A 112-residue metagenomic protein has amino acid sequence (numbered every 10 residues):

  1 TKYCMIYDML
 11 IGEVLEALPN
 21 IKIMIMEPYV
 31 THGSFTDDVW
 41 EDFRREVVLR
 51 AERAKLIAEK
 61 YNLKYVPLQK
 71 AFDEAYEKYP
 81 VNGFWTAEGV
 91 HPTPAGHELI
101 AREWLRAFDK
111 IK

Functional and structural regions predicted by a protein language model:
T1-K112: Alpha-helical cap/lid subdomain in secreted, periplasmic, or secretory-pathway luminal O-acyl-processing enzymes
